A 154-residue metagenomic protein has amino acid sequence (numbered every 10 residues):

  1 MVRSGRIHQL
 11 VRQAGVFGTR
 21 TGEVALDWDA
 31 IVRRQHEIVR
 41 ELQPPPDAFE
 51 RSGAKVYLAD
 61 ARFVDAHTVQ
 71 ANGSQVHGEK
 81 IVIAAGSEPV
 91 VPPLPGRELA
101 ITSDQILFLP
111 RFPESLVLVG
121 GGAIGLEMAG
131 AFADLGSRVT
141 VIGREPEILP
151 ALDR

Functional and structural regions predicted by a protein language model:
M1-F112, E145-L149: Glycine-rich flavin
E37-Q43, L107-F108, P113-V117, A123-R154: Rossmann-like dinucleotide-binding cores of NAD(P)H-dependent redox enzymes
I83, V119-G120: Conserved N-terminal Rossmann-fold NAD(P)-binding element of oxidoreductases
